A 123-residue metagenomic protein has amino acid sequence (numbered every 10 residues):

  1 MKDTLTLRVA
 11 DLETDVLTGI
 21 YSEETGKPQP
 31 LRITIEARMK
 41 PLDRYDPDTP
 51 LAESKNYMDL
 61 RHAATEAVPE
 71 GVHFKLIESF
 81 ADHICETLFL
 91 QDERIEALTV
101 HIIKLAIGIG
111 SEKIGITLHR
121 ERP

Functional and structural regions predicted by a protein language model:
M1-P123: N-terminal, polar/charged subdomain of small-to-medium soluble alpha/beta proteins
